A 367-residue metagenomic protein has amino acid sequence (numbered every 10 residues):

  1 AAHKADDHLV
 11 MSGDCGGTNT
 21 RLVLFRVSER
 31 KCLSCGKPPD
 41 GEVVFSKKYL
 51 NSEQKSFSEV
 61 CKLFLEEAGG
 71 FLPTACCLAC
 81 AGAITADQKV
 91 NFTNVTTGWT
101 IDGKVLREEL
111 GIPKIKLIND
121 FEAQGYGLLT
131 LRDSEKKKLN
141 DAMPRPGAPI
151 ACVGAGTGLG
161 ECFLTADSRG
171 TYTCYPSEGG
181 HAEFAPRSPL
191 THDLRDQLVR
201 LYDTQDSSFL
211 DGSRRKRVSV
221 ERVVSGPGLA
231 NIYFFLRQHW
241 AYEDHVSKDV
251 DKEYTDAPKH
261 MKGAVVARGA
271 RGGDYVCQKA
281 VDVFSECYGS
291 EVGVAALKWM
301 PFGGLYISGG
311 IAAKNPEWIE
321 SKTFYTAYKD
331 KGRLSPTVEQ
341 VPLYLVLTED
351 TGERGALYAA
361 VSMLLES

Functional and structural regions predicted by a protein language model:
A1-L72, G111, D196-S367: ATP-binding/phosphotransfer module of carbohydrate and carboxylate kinases, centering on a glycine-rich
V10-D14, P73-C77, K116, A142 (+2 more regions): Short glycine-aspartate micro-motif
C15, C80-A81, D120-F121, A155-T157: Fold-independent oxyanion-binding glycine-rich loops and adjacent beta-strand/coil segments at enzyme active sites
T20, A83-T85, G158-C162, G170 (+2 more regions): Short, acidic Gly/Pro/Ser/Thr-rich loop/turn segments
T20-L24, Y126, A151-G154, L159-T165: Short beta-strand scaffold segments in enzyme catalytic cores
V23, A75-A79, N91, K116-L117: Short, conserved beta-strand segments within well-ordered enzyme catalytic domains that often line or immediately flank
A83-P149, E178-L194, W318-V338: Glycine-rich phosphate-binding loop and adjoining helix at the ATP-binding site of ATP-dependent phosphoryl-transfer
G160-V199, D203-F209, S213, V223-G226: Eukaryotic endomembrane system proteins
